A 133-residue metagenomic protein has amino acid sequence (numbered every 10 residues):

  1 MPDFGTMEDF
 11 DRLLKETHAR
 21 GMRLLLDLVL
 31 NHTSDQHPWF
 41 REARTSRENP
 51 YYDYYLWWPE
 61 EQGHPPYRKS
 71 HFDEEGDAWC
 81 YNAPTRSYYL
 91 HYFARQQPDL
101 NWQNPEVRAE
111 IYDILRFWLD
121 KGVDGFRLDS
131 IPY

Functional and structural regions predicted by a protein language model:
M1-Y112, R116, D120, Y133: Acidic/aromatic-lined carbohydrate-recognition and catalytic surfaces of CAZymes acting on diverse glycans
F126-L128: Hydrophobic residues within beta-strands of alpha/beta enzymes
